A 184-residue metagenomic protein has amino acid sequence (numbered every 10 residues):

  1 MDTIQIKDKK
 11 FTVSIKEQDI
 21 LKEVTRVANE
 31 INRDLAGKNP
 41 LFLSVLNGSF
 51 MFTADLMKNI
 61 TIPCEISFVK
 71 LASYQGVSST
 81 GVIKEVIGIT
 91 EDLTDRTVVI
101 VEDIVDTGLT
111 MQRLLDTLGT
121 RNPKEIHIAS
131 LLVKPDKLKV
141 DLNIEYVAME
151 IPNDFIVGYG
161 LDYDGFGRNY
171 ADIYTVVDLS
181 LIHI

Functional and structural regions predicted by a protein language model:
M1-I182: PRPP-associated nucleotide enzymes
